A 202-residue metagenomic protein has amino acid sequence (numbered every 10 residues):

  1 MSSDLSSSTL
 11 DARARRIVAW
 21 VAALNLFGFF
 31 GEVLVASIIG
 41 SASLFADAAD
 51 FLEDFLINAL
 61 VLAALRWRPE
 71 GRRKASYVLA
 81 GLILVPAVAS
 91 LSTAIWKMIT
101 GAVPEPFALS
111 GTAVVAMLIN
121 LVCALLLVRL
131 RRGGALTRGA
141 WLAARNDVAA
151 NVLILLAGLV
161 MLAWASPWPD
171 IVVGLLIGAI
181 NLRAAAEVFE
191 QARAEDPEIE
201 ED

Functional and structural regions predicted by a protein language model:
M1-D202: Alpha-helical transmembrane cores and adjacent cytosolic helix/loop segments of polytopic membrane transporters
